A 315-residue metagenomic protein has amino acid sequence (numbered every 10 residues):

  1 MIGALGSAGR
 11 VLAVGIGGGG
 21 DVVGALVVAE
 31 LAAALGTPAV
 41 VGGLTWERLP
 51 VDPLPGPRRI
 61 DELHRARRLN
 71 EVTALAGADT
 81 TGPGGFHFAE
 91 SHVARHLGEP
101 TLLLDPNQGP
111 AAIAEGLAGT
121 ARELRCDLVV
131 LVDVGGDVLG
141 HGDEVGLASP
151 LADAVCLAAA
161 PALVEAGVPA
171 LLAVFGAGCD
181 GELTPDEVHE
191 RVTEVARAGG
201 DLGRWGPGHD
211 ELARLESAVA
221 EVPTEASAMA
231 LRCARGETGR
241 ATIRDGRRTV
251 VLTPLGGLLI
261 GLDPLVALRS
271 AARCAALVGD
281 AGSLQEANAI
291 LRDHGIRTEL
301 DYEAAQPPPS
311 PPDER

Functional and structural regions predicted by a protein language model:
A4-G56: N-terminal phosphate-binding or glycine-rich loops at protein starts, especially the Walker A/P-loop of NTPases
R10-G18, G24-A25, A76, T101-D105 (+2 more regions): Short glycine-rich or small-residue beta-strand-to-loop segments that form or flank ligand, phosphate, metal/Fe-S
A39-P100: Glycine-rich nucleotide/cofactor/substrate-binding loop typically near the N-terminus or early in the first domain
R59-P83, R191-A220: A glycine-rich helix N-cap at a beta->alpha junction
H96-P161: Internal, conserved structured core segments that host functional sites
L124-L139, W205-A241: Glycine-rich phosphate-binding loop
L139-G167, L171-E194: Conserved phosphate- and dinucleotide-binding cores of soluble alpha/beta proteins, encompassing both enzyme active
V222-R315: C-terminal accessory domains and tails appended to enzymatic cores
